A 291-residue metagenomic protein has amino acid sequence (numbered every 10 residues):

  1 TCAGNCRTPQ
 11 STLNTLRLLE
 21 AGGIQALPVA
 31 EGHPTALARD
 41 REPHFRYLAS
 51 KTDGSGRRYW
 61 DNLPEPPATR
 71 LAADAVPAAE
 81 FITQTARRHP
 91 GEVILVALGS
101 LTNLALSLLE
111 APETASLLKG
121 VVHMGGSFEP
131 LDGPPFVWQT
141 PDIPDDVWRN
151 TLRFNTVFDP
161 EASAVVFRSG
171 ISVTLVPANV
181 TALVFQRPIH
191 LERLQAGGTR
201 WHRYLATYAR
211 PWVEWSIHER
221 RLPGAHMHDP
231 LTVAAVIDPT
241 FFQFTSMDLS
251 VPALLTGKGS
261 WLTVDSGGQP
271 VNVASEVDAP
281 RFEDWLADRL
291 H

Functional and structural regions predicted by a protein language model:
T1-R17, I24-Q25, R57-L175, N179-T181: Active-site histidine-anchored catalytic micro-motif
R7, E31, T35-A36, A73-F81 (+2 more regions): Secondary-structure junction/capping motif
A26-E31, T245-L249: Short N-terminal amphipathic alpha-helices
L27-P64: Surface-exposed loop and adjacent secondary-structure segments within mature catalytic domains
L37-R39, L131, L183-F185: Generic structural signal for helix capping and beta-alpha/helix-loop junctions
E42-K51, P135-Q139, L191-E192: Short, surface-exposed amphipathic charged segments that create phosphate/polyanion-binding patches used for binding
F154-V157, E161, V165-H291: Conformational coupling and interaction surfaces
